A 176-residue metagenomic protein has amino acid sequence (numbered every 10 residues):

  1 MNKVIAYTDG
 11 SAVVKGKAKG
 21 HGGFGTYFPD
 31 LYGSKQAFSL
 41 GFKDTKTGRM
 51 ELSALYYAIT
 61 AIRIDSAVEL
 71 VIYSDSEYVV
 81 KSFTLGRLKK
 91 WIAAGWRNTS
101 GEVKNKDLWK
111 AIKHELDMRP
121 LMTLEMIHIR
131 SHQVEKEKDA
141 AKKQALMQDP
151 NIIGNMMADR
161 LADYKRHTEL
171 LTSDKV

Functional and structural regions predicted by a protein language model:
M1-R49, S53, Y57-R63, A140 (+1 more regions): RNase H-like nuclease fold core
S11-K17, L55-I153: RNase H catalytic domain
